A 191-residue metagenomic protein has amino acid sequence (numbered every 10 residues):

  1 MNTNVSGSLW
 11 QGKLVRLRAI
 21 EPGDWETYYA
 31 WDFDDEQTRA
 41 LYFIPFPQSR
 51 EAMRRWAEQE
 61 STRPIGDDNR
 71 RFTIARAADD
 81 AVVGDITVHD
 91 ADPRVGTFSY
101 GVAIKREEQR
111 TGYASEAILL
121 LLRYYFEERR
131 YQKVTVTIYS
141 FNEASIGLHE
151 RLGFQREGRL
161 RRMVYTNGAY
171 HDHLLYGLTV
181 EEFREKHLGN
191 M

Functional and structural regions predicted by a protein language model:
M1-E107, Y170-H171, L178-M191: GNAT-family acyltransferases
P64, T87-D92, L121, E128-R129 (+2 more regions): Long, contiguous binding/interaction regions
F72, Y124-F126, F154: Conserved hydrophobic/aromatic "anchor" residues that stabilize well-ordered secondary structure elements
D80, G112, N142, G168: Conserved G/P- and acidic residue-centered "switch" motifs that form tight phosphate/ATP-binding loops in soluble
K105, V136-I146: Conserved beta-strand-loop-alpha-helix junction that forms the acyl-donor binding cleft
R110-Y124, E143-R151: Conserved acetyl-CoA-binding loop-helix of GNAT-fold acetyltransferases
T135-I138, Q155-H173, H187-L188: Conserved catalytic-core motifs of GNAT/GCN5-like acyltransferases
H149, F154, Y176: Conserved active-site tyrosine of GNAT-family acetyltransferases
